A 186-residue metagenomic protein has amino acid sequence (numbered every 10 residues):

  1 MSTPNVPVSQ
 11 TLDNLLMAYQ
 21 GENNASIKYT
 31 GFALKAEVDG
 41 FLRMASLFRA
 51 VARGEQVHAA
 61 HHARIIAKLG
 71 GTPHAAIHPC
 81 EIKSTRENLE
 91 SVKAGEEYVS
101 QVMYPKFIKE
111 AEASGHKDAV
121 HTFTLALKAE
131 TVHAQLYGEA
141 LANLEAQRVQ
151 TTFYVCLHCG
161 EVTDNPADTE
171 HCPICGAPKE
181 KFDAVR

Functional and structural regions predicted by a protein language model:
S2-R186: Non-heme di-metal
